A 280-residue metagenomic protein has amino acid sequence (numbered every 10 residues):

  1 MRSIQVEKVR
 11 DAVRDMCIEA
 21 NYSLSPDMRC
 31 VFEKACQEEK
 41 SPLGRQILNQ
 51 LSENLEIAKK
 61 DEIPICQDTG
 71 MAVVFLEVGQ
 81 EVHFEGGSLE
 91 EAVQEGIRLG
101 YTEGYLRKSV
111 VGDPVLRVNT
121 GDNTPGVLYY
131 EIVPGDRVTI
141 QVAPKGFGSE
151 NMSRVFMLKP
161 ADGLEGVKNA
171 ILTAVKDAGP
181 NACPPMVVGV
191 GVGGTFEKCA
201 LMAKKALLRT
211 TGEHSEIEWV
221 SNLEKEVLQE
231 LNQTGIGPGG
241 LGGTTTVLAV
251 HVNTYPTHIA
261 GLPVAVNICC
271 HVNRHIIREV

Functional and structural regions predicted by a protein language model:
M1-V190, T195-V280: Non-transmembrane, aqueous-exposed alpha-helical and coiled segments at domain scale
